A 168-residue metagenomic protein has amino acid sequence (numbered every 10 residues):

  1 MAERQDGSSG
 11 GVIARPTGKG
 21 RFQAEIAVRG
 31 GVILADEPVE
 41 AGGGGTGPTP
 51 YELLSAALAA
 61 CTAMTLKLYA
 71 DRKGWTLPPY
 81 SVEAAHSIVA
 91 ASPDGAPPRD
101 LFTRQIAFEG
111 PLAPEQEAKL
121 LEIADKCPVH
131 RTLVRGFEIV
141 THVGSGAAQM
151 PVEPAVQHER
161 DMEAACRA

Functional and structural regions predicted by a protein language model:
M1-A56, L68-A168: Extended beta-strand/beta-hairpin segments
C61-T62: Alpha-helical metal-binding/catalytic segments enriched in His/Glu/Asp
